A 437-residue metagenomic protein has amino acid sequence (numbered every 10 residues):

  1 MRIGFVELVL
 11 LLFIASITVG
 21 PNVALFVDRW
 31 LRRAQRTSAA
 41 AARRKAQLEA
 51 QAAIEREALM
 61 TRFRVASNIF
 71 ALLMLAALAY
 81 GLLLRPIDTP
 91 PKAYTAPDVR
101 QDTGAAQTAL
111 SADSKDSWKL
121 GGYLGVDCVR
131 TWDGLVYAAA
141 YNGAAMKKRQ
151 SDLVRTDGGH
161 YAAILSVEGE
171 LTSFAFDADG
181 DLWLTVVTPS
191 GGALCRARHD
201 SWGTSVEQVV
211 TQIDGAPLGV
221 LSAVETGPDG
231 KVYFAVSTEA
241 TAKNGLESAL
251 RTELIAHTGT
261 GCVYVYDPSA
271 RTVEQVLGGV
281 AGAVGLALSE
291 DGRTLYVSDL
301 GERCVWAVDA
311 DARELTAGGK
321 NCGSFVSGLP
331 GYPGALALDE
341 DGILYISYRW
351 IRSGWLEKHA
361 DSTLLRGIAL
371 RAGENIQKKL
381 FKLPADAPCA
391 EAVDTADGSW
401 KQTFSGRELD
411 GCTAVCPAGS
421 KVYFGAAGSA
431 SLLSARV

Functional and structural regions predicted by a protein language model:
R85, K115-R149, L409-T413: Beta-strand-rich domains and repeat architectures in extracellular enzymes and scaffolds, especially beta-propellers
K92, Y141-K147, F234-T258, R349-P384: Short, conserved, GDST-rich strand-edge loop motifs in beta-rich repeat architectures
A93-G125, G158, G398-R407: A short helix->beta-strand "capping" segment at the edge of beta-propeller domains
G121-D133, V167-V186, D214-V232, A240 (+5 more regions): Beta-rich, blade/repeat-based domains predominating in secreted/periplasmic proteins but also intracellular
G121-G122, V136-K147, L182-S190, V232-N244 (+6 more regions): Conserved beta-strand positions in repeat-built beta-propeller and related beta-rich domains
Y141-G143, K148-G192, V210-I213: Blade-loop segments of beta-propeller domains
R155-H160, R198-G203, Y266-R271, D309-R313 (+2 more regions): Short loop/turn segments that connect beta-strands within beta-propeller blades
T185-P228, F234-R251: Asp-box/WD-like beta-propeller blade repeats and closely related beta-sheet repeat scaffolds
